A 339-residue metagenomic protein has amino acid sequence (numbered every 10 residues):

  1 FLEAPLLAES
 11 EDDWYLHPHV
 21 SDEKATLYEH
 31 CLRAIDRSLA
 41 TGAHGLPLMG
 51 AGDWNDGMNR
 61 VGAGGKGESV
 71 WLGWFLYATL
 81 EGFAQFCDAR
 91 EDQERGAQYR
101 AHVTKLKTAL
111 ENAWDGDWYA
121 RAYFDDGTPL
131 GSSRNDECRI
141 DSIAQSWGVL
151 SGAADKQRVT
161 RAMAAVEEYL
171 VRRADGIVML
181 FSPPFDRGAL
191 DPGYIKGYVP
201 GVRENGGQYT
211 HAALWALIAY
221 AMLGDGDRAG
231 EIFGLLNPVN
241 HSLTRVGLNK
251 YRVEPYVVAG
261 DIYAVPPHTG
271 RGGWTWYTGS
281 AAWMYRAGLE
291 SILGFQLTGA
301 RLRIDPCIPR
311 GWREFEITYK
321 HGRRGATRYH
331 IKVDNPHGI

Functional and structural regions predicted by a protein language model:
F1-I339: Acidic, mature catalytic/reactive cores of soluble proteins
